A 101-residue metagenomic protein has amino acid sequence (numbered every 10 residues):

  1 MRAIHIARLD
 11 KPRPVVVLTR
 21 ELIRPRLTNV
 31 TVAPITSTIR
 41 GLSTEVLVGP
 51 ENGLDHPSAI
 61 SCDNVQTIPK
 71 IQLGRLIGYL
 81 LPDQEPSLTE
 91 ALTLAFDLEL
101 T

Functional and structural regions predicted by a protein language model:
M1-T101: Conserved functional hotspots at enzyme active or ligand-binding sites that engage polyanionic ligands
